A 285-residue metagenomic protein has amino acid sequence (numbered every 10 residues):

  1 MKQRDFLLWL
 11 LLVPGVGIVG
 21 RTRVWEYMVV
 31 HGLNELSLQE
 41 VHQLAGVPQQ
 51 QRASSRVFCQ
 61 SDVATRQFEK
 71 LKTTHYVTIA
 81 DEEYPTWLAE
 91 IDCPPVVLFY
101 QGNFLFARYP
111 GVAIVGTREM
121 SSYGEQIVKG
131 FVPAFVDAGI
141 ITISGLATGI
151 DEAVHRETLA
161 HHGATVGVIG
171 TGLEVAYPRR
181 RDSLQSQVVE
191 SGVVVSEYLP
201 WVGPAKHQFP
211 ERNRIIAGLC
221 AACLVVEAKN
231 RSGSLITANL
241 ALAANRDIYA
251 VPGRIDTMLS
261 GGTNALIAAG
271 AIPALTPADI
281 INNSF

Functional and structural regions predicted by a protein language model:
M1-Q126: Short, positively charged patches
M1-Q3, I79-F285: Glycine-biased, small-residue-rich flexible motifs in mid-sequence functional cores and linkers
